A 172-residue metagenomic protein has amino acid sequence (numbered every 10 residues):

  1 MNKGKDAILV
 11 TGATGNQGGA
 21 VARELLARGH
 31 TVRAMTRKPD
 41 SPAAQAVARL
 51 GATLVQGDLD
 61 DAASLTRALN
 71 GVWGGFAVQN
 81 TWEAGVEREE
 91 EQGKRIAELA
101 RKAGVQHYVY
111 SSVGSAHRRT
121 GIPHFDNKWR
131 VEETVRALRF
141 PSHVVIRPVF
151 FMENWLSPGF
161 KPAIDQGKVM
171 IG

Functional and structural regions predicted by a protein language model:
M1-A46, D60-G74, N80-K94, E98-H107 (+1 more regions): Oxidoreductase cofactor-interface core, primarily capturing Rossmann-like NAD(P)-dependent enzymes
R49: Acyl-donor (CoA/ACP) binding surface of acyl/acetyltransferases
G57: Cofactor-binding loops of NAD(P)H-dependent oxidoreductases, dominated by short-chain dehydrogenase/reductases
